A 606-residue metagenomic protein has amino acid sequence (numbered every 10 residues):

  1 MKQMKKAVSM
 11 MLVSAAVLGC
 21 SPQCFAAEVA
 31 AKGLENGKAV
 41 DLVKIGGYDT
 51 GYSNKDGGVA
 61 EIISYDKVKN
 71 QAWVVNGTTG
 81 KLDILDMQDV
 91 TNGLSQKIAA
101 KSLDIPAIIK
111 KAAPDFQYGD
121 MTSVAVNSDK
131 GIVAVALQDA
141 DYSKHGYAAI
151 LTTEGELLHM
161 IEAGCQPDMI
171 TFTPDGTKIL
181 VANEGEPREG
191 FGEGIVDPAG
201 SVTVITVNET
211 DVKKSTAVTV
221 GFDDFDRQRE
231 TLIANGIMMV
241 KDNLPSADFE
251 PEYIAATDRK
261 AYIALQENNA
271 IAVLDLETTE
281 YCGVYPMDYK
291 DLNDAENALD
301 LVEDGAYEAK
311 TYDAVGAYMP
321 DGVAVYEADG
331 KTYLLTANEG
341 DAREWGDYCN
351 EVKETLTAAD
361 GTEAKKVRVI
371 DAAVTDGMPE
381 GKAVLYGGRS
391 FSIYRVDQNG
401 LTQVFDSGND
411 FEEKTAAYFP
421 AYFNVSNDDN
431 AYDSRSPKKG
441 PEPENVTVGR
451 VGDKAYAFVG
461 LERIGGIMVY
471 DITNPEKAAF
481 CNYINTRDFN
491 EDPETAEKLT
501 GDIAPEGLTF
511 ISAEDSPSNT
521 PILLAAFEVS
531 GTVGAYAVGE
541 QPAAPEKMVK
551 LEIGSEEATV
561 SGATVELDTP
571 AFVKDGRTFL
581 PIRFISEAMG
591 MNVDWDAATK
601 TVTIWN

Functional and structural regions predicted by a protein language model:
M1-K5, T177, G330, T599: Generic cytosolic/nucleocytoplasmic N-terminal low-complexity/intrinsically disordered segments
Q3-A26: Sec-dependent N-terminal signal peptides of Gram-positive bacterial secreted proteins and lipoproteins
K5, C24-V29, I98, L524 (+2 more regions): N-terminal cationic amphipathic segment used for targeting or macromolecule association
A27-P542: Beta-sheet-rich non-transmembrane sensory/scaffold domains
P542-N606: Primary recognition of N-terminal secretory signal peptides and signal-anchoring hydrophobic helices
